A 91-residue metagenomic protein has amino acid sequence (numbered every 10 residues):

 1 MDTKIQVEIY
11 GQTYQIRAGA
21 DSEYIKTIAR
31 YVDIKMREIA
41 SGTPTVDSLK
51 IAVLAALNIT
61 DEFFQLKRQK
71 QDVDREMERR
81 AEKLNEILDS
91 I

Functional and structural regions predicted by a protein language model:
D2-K4: Short, acidic/polar N-cap/turn motifs at the starts of alpha helices
Q6-I9, I16-S22, A29-D47, A52-F64: Compact, glycine-rich, soluble single-domain proteins
G11, Y24, G42, L57 (+2 more regions): Enrichment for repetitive, rod-forming helical segments
D21, D89-I91: Generic structural signal for short, solvent-exposed loop/turn connectors between secondary structure elements
D61-D89: C-terminal structural segments of small proteins and small subunits
